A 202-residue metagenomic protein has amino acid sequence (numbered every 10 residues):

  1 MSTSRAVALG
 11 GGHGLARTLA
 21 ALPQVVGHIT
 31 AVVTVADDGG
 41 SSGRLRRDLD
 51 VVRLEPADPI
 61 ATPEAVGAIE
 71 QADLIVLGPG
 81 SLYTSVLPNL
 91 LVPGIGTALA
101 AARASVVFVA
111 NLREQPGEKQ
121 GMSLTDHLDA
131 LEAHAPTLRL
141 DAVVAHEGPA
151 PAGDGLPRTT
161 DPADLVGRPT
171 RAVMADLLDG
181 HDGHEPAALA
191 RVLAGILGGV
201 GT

Functional and structural regions predicted by a protein language model:
M1-A6, A20-P23, P56, I60 (+4 more regions): Non-transmembrane, aqueous-exposed alpha-helical and coiled segments at domain scale
G27, A102-V106, T170: A short helix->loop->beta-strand "cap" motif at the edges of active sites that frequently abuts
H28, T34-R53, V192-G199: Electropositive, gly/pro-rich neighborhoods at or near active sites that engage anionic ligands
T30-A36, S105-L112, D141-G148: Short internal beta-strands
V51-P79: Active-site gating loop/helix substructures
G80-V92, G153-P157: Glycine/threonine-rich flexible loop motifs
N89-G96, M122-H127: Charged helix-capping and loop-helix junction motifs
G121-T202: C-terminal functional extensions of proteins
